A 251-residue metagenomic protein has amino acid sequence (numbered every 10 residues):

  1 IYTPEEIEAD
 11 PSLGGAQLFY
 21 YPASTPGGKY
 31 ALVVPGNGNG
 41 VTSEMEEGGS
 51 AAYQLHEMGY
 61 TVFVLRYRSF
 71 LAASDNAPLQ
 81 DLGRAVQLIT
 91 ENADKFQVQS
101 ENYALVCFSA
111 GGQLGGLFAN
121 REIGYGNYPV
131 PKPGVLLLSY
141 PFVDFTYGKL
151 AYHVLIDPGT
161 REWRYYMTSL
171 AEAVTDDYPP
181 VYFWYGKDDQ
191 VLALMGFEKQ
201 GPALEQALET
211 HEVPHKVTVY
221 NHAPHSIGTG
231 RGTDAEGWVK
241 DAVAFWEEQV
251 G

Functional and structural regions predicted by a protein language model:
I1-K29, S74-D75, Y147: N-terminal cap/lid segment of alpha/beta-hydrolase-fold proteins
G28-N37: Short beta-strand element of the alpha/beta-hydrolase
S43-E47, L65-S100, G230-A235: Catalytic nucleophile-loop/oxyanion-hole region of alpha/beta-hydrolase and closely related hydrolase-like folds
E44-F63: Short amphipathic alpha-helix adjacent to the substrate-entry channel of hydrolases
R84-L155, E162-Y166, L170: Primarily recognizes the serine-hydrolase "nucleophile elbow" in alpha/beta-hydrolase and SGNH/GDSL folds
F145, D188-K199: Acidic catalytic loop of the alpha/beta-hydrolase fold
D177, Y182-D189: Short beta-strand/loop motif that positions the catalytic acidic residue of the alpha/beta-hydrolase fold
P202-E205, E209-G251: C-terminal catalytic histidine-bearing segment of alpha/beta-hydrolase fold enzymes
